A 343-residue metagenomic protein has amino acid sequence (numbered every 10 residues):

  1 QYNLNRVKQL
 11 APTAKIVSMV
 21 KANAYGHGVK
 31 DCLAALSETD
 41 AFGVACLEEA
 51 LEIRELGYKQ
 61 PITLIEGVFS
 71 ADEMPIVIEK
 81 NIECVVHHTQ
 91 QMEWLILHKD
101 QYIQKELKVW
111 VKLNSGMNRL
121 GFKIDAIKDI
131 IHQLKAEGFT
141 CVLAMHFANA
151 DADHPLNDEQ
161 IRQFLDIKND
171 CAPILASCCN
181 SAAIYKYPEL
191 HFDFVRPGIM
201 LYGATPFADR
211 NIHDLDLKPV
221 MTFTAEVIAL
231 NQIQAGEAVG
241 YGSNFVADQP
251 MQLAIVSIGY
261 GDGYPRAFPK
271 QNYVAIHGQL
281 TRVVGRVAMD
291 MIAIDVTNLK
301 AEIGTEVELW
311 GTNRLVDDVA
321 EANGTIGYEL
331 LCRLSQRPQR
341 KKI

Functional and structural regions predicted by a protein language model:
Q1, N5, E49, V68-A71 (+4 more regions): Active-site anion/phosphate-binding pocket segments in diverse small-molecule metabolic enzymes
Y2, A14-S177, L190-H191: Active-site-proximal beta-alpha core segment in soluble small-molecule metabolic enzymes
